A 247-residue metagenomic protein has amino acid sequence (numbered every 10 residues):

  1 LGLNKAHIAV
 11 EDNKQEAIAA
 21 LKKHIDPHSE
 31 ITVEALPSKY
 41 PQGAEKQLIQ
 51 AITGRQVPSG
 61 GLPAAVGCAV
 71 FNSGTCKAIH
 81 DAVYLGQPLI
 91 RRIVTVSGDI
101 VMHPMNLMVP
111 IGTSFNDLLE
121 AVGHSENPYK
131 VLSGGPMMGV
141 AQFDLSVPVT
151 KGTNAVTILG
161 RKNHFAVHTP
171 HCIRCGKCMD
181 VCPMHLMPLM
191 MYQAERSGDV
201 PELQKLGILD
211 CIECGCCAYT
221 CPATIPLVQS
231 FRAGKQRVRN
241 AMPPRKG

Functional and structural regions predicted by a protein language model:
L1: Histidine-anchored nucleotide/phosphate-binding helix
N4-F115, A121-E126, G135: Hydrophobic alpha-helical positions that pack around
A9, T95, N106-M108, L132 (+6 more regions): Structured core elements
D12-K14, G135-M138, R196, V238: Acidic, glycine-rich active-site loops and adjacent beta-strand->loop/helix elements that engage anionic groups
A20-K23, A78-A82, D117-A121, K177 (+4 more regions): Alpha-helical scaffold segments in soluble metabolic enzymes
P41-Q42, L48-Q56, Y84, G123-I173: Active-site gating/interface segments in enzymes
G112, D117-L119, V131, C182 (+1 more regions): Short alpha-helical segments in extracytoplasmic peptidoglycan/chitin-binding modules and envelope-associated proteins
T153-T169, M179, P183-G247: Ferredoxin-type iron-sulfur electron-transfer modules in oxidoreductases and energy-metabolism complexes
